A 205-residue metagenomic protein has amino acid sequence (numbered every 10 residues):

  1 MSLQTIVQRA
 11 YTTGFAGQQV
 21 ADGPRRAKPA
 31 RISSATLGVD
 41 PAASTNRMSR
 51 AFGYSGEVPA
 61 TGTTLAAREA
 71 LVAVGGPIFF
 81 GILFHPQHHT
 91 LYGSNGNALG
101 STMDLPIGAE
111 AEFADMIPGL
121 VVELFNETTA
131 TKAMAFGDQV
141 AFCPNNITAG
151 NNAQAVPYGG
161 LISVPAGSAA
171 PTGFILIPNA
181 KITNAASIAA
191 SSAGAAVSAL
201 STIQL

Functional and structural regions predicted by a protein language model:
M1-L205: Surface-exposed, low-hydrophobicity beta-strand/loop segments enriched in small/polar/acidic residues
